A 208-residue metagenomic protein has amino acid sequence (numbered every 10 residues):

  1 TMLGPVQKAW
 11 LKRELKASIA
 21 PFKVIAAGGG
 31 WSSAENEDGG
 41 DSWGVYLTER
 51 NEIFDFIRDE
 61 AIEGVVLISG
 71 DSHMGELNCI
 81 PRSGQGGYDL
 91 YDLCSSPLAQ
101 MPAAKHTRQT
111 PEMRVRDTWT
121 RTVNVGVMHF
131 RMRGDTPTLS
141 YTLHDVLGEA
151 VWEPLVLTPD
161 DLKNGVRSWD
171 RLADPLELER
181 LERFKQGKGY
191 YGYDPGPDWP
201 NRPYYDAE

Functional and structural regions predicted by a protein language model:
T1-A207: Long, structured stretches of catalytic cores involved in phosphate-ester chemistry, encompassing
